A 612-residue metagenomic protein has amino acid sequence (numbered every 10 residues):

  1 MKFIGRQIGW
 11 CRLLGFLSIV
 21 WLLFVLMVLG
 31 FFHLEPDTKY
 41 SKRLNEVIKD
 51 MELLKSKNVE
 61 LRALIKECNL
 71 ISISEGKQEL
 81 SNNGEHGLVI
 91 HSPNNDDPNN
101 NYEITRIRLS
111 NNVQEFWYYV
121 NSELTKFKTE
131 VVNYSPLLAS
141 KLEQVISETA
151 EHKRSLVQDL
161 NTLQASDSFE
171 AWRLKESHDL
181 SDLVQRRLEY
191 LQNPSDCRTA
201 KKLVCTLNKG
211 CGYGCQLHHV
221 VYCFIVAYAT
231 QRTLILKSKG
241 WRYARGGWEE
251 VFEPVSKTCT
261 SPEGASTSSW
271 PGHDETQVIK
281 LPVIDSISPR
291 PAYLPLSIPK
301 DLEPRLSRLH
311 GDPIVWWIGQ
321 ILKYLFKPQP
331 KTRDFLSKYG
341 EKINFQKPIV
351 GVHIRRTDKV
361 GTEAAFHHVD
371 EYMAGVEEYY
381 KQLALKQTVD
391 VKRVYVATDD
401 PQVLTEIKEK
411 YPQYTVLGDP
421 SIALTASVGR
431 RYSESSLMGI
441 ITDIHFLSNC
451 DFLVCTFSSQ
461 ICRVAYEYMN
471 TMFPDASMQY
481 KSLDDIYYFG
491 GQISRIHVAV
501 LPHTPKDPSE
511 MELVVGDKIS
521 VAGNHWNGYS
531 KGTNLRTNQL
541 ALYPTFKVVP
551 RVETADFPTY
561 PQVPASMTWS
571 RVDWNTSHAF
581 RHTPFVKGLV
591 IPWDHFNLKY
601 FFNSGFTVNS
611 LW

Functional and structural regions predicted by a protein language model:
I8-E377, Q382, T388-V389: Secretory-pathway glycan-assembly enzymes, especially type II membrane glycosyltransferases that use nucleotide-sugar
K42-N45, E52, V59, N83 (+4 more regions): Long, low-complexity intrinsically disordered regulatory regions in eukaryotic signaling/cytoskeletal proteins
D182-Y190, T332-F335, Y372-E378, I496-P505 (+1 more regions): Eukaryotic beta-rich interaction modules
A200, G214, F345-K347, V389 (+8 more regions): Eukaryote-biased feature marking scaffold/signaling PDZ-domain proteins and nuclear chromatin regulators
C223, A227, L234, V350-V352 (+9 more regions): Structural signal for hydrophobic/aromatic residues that build the beta-strand cores of folded beta-sheet domains
V251-V255, H368, F473-D475, Q479-L483 (+1 more regions): Aromatic/acidic cage segments in peptide-binding pockets
D390-L483, Y487: Donor-binding and catalytic core of enzymes assembling or modifying cell-surface/extracellular glycoconjugates
H497-N527, K531, T537-T554, F580-W593 (+3 more regions): SH3/SH3-like (including bacterial SH3b) beta-barrel domains that bind proline-rich motifs or cell-wall ligands
